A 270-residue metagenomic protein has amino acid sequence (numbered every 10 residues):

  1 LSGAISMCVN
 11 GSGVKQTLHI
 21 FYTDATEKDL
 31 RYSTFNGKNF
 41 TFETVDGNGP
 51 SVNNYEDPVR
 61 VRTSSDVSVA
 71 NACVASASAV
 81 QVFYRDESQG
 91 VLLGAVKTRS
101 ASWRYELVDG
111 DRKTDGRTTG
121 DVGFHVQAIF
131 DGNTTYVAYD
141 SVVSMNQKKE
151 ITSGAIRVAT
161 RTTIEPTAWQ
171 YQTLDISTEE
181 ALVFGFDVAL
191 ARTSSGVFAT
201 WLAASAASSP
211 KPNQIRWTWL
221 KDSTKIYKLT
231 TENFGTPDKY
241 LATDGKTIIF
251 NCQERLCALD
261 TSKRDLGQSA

Functional and structural regions predicted by a protein language model:
L1-A270: Extracellular, repeat-based ectodomains that mediate carbohydrate processing or recognition
